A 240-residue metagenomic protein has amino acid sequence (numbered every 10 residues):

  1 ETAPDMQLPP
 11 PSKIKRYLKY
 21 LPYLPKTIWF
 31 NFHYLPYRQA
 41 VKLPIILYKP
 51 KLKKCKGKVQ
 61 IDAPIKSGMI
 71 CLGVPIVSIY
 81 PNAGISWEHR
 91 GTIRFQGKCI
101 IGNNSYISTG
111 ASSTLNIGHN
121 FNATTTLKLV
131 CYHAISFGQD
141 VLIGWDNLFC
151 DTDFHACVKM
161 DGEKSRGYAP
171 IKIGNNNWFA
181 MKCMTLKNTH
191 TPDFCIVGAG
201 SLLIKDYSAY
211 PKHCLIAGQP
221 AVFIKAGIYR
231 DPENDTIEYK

Functional and structural regions predicted by a protein language model:
T2-C150, P170-N176, C183-N188, D193 (+1 more regions): Domain-scale signature associated with acetyltransferase and cell-envelope carbohydrate enzymes
V158-K164: Flexible, solvent-exposed loop segments that connect beta-strands
